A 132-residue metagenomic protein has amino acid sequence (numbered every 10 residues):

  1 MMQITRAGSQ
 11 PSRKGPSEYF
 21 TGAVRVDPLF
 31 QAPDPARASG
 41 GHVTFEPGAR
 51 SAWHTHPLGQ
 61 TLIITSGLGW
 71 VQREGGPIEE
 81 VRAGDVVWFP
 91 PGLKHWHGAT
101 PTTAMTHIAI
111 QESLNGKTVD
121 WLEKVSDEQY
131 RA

Functional and structural regions predicted by a protein language model:
M1-A38, T118-A132: A short, N-terminal "cap"/entry segment at the start of jelly-roll beta-barrel domains of the cupin/DSBH fold
R25-D27, S39-H56: Conserved short histidine dyad/triad with adjacent acidic residue
Q31, T55, I63, V81-A83 (+1 more regions): Conserved strand-loop elements at the edges of beta-sheets that form or border functional pockets
S51-W53, V71-Q72, F89, K94-P101: Short beta-strand His + acidic residue motifs that chelate non-heme Fe in jelly-roll/DSBH and cupin folds
P57-G75: Glycine- and acidic-residue-biased ligand/ion/polar-headgroup-sensing regions
T61, W88, T102-W121: A short hydrophobic beta-strand segment most commonly corresponding to one strand of the jelly-roll/cupin
G75-P91: Short acidic-glycine-tyrosine-enriched beta hairpin
